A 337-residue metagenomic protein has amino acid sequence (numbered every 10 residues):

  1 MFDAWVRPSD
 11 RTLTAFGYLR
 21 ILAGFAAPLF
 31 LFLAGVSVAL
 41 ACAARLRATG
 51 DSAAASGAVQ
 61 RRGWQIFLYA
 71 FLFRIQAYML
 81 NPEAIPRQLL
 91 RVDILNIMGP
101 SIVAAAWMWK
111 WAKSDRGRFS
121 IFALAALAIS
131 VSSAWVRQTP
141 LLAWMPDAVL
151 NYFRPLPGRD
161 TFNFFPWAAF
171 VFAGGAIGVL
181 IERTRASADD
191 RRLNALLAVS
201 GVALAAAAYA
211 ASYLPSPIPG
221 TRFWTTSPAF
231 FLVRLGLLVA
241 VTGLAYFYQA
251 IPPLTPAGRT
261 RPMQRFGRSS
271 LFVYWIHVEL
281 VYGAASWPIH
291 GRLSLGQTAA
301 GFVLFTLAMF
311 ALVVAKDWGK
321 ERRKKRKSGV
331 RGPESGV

Functional and structural regions predicted by a protein language model:
M1-V337: Alpha-helical transmembrane segments and their immediate juxtamembrane cytosolic regions
